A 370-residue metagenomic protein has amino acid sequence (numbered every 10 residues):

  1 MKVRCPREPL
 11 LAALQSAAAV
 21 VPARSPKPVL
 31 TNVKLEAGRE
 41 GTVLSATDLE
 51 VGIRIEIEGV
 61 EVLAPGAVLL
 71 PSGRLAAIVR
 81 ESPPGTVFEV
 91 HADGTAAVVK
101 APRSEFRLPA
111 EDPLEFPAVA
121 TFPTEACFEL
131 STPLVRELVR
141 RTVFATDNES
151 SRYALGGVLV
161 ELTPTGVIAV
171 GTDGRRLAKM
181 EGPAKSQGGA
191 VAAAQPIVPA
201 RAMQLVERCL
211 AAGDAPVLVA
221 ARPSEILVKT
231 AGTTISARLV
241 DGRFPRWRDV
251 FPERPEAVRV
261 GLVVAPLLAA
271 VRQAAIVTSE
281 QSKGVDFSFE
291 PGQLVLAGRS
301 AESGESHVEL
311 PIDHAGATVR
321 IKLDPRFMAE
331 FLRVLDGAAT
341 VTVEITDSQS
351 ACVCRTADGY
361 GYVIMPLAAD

Functional and structural regions predicted by a protein language model:
M1-D370: Structural preference for solvent-exposed beta-strand-turn elements and adjacent flexible terminal/loop segments within
